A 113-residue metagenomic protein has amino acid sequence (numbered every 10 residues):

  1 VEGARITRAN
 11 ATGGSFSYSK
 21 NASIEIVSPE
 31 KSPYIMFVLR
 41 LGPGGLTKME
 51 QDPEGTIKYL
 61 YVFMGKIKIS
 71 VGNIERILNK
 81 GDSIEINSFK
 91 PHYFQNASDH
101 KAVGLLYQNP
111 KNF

Functional and structural regions predicted by a protein language model:
V1-T7: Short C-terminal boundary/hinge segments that cap the last helix of small helical domains
E2, G55, I74, K90 (+1 more regions): A generic "binding-loop/recognition-motif" signal
G13-E50, L106-N112: A short glycine-rich, His/Asp/Glu-containing loop-to-beta-strand
A22, N79, S88-F113: Ligand-binding loop in jelly-roll beta-barrel domains
F37, K48-M49, K58, I74 (+1 more regions): Short, conserved secondary-structure segments in the cores of folded domains
G55-G72: Glycine- and acidic-residue-biased ligand/ion/polar-headgroup-sensing regions
G72-S88: Short acidic-glycine-tyrosine-enriched beta hairpin
